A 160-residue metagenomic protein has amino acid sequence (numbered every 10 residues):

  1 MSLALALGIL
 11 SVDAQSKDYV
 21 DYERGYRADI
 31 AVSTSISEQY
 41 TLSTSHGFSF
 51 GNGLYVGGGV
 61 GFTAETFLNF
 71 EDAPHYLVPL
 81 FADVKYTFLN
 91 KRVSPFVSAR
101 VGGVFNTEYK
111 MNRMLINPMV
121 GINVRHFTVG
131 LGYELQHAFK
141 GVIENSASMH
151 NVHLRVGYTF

Functional and structural regions predicted by a protein language model:
M1-D18, V156, F160: Bacterial Sec-dependent N-terminal signal peptides
V12-F50, V56: Short glycine/proline- and aromatic-enriched beta-strand/turn motifs that initiate or cap beta-hairpins
Y19-D21, G25-A28, G61-Y76, G103-K110 (+1 more regions): Flexible, solvent-exposed loop segments that connect beta-strands
E23-G25, G51-G53, N90-S94, I122-T128 (+1 more regions): Strand-connecting loop/turn motifs
R24-Y26, I36-Y40, P74-L80, V93 (+3 more regions): Residues that define the transmembrane beta-barrel architecture of outer-membrane proteins
A28-V32, G58, A82-V84, P95-V101 (+3 more regions): Membrane-embedded beta-strand positions of outer-membrane beta-barrel proteins
V32-I36, V60-T66, F88-N90, V101-T107 (+3 more regions): Transmembrane beta-strands of outer-membrane beta-barrel pores
T63, R113-F160: Predominantly the C-terminal beta-signal and adjacent terminal strand-loop region of outer-membrane beta-barrel
